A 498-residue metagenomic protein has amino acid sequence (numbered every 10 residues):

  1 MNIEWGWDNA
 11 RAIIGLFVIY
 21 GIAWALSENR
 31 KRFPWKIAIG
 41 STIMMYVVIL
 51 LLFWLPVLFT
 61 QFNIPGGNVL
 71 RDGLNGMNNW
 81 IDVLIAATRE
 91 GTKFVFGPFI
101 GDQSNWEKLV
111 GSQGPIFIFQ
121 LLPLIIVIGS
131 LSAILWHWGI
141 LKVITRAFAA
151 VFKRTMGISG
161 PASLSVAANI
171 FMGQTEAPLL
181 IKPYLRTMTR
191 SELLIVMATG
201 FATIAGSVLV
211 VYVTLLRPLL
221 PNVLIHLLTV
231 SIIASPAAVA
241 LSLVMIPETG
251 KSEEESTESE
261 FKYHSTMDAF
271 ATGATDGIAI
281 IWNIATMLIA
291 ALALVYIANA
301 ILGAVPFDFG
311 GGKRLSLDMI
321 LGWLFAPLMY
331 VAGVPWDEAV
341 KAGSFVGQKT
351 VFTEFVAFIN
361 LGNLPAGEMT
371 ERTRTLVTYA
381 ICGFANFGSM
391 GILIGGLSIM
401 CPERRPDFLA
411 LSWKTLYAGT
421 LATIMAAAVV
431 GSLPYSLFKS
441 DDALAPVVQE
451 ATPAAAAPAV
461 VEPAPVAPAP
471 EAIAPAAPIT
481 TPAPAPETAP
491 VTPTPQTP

Functional and structural regions predicted by a protein language model:
G15-L26, S41-W54, I125-I134, A202-T214 (+5 more regions): Hydrophobic core segments of alpha-helical transmembrane domains in multi-pass membrane transport and ion-translocation
I39, L51-F99, V143, S252-E255 (+3 more regions): Interfacial/capping segments of alpha-helical transmembrane domains
I64, P306-R314, E338-K341, V346 (+3 more regions): Low-complexity, proline/glycine-enriched hydrophobic segments characteristic of transmembrane helices
D82-R154: Hydrophobic alpha-helical hairpins/lids featuring a short glycine-rich hinge
T145-L180, K251-A269, L317-L321, F345 (+1 more regions): Juxtamembrane inter-helical linkers in multi-pass membrane proteins
T155-V213, A342-Y417, L421-A422, V429: Alpha-helical membrane segments and immediately flanking helix-loop junctions that form or couple to the substrate/ion
I232-I280: Long, contiguous bundles of hydrophobic transmembrane helices that form the permeation core of multi-pass
T275-A366: Transmembrane helical segments that form the transport core of multi-pass membrane transport proteins
